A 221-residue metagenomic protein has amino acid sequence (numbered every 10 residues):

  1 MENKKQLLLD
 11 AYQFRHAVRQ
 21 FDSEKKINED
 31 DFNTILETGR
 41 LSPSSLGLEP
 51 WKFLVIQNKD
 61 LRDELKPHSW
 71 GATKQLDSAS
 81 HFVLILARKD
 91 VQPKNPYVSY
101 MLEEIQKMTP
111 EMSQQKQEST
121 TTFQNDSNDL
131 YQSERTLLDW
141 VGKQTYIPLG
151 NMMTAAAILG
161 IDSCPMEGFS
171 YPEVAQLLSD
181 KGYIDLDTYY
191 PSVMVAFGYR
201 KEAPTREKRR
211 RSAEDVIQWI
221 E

Functional and structural regions predicted by a protein language model:
M1-E221: Acidic, surface-exposed loops and disordered segments
